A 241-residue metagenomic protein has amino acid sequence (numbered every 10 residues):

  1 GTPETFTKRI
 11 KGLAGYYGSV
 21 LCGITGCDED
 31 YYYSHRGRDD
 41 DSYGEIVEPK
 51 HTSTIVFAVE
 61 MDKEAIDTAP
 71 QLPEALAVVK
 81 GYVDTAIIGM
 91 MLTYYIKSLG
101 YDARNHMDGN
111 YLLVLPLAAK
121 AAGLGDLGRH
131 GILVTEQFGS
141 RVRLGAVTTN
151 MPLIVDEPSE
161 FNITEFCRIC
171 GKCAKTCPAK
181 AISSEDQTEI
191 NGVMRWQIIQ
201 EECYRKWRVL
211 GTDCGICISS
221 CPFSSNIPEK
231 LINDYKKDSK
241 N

Functional and structural regions predicted by a protein language model:
G1-G26: Eukaryote-specific, low-hydrophobicity, charge-rich regions
V20-K240: Catalytic cores of enzyme domains
